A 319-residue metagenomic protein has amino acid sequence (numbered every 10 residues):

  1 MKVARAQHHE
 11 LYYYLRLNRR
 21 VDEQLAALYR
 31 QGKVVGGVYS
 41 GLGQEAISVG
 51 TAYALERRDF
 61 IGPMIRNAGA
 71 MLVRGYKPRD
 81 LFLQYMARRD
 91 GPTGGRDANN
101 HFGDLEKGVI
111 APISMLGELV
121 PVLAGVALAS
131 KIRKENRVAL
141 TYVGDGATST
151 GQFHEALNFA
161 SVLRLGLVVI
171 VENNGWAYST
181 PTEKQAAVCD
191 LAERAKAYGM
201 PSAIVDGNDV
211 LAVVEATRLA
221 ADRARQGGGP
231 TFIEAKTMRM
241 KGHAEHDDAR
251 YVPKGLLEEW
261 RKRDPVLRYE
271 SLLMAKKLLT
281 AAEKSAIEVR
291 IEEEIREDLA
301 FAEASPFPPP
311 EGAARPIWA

Functional and structural regions predicted by a protein language model:
M1-V35, R57, R268, L272-A275 (+2 more regions): Cofactor-/ligand-binding subdomain signature composed of acidic, glycine-rich, tryptophan-containing flexible loops
R20-A26, K33-L163, K184-A187, A192 (+1 more regions): Cofactor-binding active-site loop characterized by glycine-rich and histidine/acidic residues
G41, E288, F307: Conserved phosphate/pyrophosphate-binding and hydrolysis machinery centered on Walker-type P-loop NTPases, extending
R57, M71, R290-E297, A319: A short structural micro-motif
N100-F102, Y251, A313: Short clusters of hydrophobic/aromatic residues that line enzyme substrate/ligand-binding pockets
V109-A304: Glycine-rich ThDP/TPP pyrophosphate-binding loop and its adjacent helix/strand module within ThDP-dependent enzymes
A304-A319: C-terminal intrinsically disordered, low-complexity extensions immediately downstream of enzyme catalytic cores
